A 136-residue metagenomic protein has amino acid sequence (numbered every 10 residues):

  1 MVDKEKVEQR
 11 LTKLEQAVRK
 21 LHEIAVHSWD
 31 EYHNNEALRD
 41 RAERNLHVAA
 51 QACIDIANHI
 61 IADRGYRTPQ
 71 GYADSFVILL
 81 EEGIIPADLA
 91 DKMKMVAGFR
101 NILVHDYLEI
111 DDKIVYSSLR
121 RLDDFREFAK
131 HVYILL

Functional and structural regions predicted by a protein language model:
M1-L136: Solvent-exposed interaction patches of small proteins and small membrane subunits
